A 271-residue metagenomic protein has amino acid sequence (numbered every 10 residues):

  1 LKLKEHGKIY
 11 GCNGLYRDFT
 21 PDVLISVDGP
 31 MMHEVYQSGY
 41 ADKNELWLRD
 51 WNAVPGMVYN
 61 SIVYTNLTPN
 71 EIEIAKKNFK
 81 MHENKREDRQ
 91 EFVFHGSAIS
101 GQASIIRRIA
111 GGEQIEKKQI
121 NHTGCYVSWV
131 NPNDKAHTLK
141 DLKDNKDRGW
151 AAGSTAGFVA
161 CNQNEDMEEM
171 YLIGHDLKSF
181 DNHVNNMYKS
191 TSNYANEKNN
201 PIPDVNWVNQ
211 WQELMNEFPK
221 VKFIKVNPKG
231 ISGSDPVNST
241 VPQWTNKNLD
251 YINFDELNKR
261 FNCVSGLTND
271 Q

Functional and structural regions predicted by a protein language model:
L1-Q271: Metal-ion/cofactor- or nucleotide/acyl-coenzyme-handling active-site neighborhoods
